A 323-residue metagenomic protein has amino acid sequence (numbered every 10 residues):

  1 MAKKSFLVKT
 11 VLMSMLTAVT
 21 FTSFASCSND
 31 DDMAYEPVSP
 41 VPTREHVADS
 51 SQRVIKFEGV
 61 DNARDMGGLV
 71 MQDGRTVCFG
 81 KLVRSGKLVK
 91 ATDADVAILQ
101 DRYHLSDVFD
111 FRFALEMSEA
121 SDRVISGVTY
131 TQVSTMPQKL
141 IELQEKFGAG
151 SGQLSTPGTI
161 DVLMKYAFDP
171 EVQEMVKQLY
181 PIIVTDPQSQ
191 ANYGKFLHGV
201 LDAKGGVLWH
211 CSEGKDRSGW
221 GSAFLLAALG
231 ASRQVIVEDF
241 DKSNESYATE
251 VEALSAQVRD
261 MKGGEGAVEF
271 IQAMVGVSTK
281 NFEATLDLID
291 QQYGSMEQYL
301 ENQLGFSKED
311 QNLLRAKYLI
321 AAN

Functional and structural regions predicted by a protein language model:
M1-S14: Bacterial N-terminal signal peptides that target proteins for export
K9-L12, T20, L163, M175: N-terminal non-cleavable signal-anchor helices
M13-S14, A18-F21, D32-P37: Non-catalytic accessory regions used for complex assembly or targeting
T22-S26: C-terminal motif of bacterial Sec signal peptides marking the signal peptidase cleavage site
C27-V207, W220-N323: Cys-dependent protein tyrosine phosphatase-like superfamily
H210: Catalytic nucleophile loop of clan PA
E213, R217-S218: Ser/Thr-glycine-rich phosphate-binding loops at phosphate-binding pockets of nucleotides, nucleotide cofactors
